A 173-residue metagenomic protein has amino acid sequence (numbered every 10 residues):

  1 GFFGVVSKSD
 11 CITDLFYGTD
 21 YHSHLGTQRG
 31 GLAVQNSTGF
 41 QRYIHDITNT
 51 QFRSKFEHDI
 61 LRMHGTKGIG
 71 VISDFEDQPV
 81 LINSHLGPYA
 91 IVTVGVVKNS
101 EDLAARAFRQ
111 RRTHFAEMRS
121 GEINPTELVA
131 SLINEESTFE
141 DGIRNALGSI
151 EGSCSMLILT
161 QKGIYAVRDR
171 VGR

Functional and structural regions predicted by a protein language model:
G1-R173: Conserved short alpha-helical segments that host acidic/polar catalytic motifs at enzyme active sites
